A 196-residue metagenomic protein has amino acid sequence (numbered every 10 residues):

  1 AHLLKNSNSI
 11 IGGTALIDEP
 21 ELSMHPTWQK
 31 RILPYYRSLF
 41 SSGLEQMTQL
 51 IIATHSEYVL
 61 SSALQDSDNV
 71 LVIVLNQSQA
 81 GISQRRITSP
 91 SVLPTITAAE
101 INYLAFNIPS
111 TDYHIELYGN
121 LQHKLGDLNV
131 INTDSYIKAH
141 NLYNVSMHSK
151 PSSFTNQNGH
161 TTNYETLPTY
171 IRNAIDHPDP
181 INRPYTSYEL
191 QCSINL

Functional and structural regions predicted by a protein language model:
A1-T95: Switch/communication elements of ASCE P-loop NTPase nucleotide-binding domains
R85-L196: Acidic, Mg2+-coordinating catalytic modules of nucleic-acid enzymes
